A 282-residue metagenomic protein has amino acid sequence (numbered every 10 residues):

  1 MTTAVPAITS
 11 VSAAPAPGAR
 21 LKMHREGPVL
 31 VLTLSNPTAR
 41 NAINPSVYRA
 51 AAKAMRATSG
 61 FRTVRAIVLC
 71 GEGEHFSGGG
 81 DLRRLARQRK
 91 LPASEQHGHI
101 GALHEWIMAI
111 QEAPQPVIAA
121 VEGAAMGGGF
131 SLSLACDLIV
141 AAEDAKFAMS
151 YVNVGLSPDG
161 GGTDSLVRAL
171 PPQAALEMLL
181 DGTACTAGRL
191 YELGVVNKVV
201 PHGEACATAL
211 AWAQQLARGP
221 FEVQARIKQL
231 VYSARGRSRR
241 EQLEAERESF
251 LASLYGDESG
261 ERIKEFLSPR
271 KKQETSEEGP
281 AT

Functional and structural regions predicted by a protein language model:
M1-E72, S94, M108, T282: Conserved CoA-thioester-binding segment of acyl-CoA-metabolizing enzymes
M1-L30, G182-G188, C206-A207, A211-T282: C-terminal alpha-helix plus adjacent terminal tail
L32, L69, D81, L132-L134 (+3 more regions): Hydrophobic/aromatic residues within transmembrane alpha-helices of multi-pass small-molecule transporters
S46, A50, A102, A109 (+3 more regions): Charged catalytic carboxylate motif
V47-A51, H99-A102, L132, E246: Hydrophobic alpha-helical membrane-association signature
T63, G71-A109, A125, N153-G155 (+1 more regions): Glycine- (often His-adjacent) and acidic-residue-rich active-site loop that binds/positions the CoA thioester
M108-E222, G256: Crotonase-fold acyl-CoA enzyme core
